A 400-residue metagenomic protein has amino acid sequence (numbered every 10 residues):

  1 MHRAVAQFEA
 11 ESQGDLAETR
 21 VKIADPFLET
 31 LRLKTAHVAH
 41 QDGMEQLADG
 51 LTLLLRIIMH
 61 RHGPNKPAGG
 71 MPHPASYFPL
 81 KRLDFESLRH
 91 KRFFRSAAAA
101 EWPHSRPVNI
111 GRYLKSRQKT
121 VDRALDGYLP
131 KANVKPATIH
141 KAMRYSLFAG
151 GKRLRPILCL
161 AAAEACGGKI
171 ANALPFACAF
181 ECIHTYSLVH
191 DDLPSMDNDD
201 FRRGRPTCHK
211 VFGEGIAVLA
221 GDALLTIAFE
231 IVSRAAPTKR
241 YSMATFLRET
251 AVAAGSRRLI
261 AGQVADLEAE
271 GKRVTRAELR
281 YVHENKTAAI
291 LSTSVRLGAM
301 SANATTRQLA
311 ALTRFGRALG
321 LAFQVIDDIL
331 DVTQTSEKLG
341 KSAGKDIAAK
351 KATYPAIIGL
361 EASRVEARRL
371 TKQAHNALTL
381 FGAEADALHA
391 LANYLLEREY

Functional and structural regions predicted by a protein language model:
M1-L33, L51, S87-K91: Intrinsically disordered, low-complexity segments enriched in glycine and mixed charged residues
A6, S12, H40, M44-E45 (+3 more regions): Intrinsically disordered, low-complexity regions enriched in polar/acidic and amide residues
L28-F94: Polybasic, low-complexity intrinsically disordered segments
R106-Y128: N-terminal amphipathic/basic leader segments beginning at the initiator methionine
K119-T120, L129-T379, A383-E399: Mg2+-dependent prenyl diphosphate-binding active-site environment of isoprenoid biosynthetic enzymes
